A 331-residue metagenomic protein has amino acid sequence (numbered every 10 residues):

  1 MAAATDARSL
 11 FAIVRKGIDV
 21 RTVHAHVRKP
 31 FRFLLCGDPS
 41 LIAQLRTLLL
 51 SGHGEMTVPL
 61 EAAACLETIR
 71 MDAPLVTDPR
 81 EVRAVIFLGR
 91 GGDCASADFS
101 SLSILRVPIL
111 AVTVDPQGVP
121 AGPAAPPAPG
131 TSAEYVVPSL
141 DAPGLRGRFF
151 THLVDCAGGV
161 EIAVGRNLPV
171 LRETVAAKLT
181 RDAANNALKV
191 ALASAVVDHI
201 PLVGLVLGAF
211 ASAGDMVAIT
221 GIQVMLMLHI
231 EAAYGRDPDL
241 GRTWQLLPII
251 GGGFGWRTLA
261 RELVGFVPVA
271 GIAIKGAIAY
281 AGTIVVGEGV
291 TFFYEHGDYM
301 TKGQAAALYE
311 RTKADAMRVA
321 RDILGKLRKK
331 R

Functional and structural regions predicted by a protein language model:
A2-R70: Conserved G1/Walker A P-loop phosphate-binding module
L45, T68, P108-L171: Canonical P-loop GTPase G-domain recognition
I69-E81: Short acidic low-complexity segments
V82-A95, P116-P120: Conserved Switch II/interswitch segment of TRAFAC-class P-loop GTPases
D93-V107: Amphipathic helical hotspot of TIR/SEFIR-family domains
R148-V203: Glycine-rich, hydrophobic membrane-spanning regions of integral membrane proteins that mediate transport
A183-V285, G289: Membrane-inserting effector segments that mediate pore formation, membrane fusion, or transient membrane insertion
T291-R331: Acidic, carboxylate-rich catalytic segments that either coordinate divalent cations
